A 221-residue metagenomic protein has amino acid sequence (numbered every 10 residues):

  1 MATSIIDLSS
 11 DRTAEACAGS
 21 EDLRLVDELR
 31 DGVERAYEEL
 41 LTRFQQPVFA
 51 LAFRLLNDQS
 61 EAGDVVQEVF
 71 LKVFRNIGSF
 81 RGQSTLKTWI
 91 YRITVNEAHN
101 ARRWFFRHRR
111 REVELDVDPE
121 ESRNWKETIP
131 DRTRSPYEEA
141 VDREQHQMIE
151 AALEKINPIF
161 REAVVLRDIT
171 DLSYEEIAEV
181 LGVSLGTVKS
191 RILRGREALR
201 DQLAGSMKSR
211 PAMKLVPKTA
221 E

Functional and structural regions predicted by a protein language model:
A2-L8, R110-D116, R123, E127-T128 (+5 more regions): C-terminal edge and immediately downstream basic/flexible tail or linker adjoining helix-turn-helix-like DNA-binding
D11-A16, S20, D27, E120-A151: Acidic, proline/glycine-rich intrinsically disordered inter-domain spacer in sigma factors
R30-D31, R54-N57, F70-T85, W104-F106: Sigma70-family region 2
D31-E39, A50-E68: Short, charged helix-capping/linker segments at alpha-helix termini
L41-Q59, N76, L153, G205: Amphipathic, Lys/Arg- and hydrophobic-enriched alpha-helical face
A50, D64-L71, S84-N96: Structural recognition of an alpha-helix C-terminal capping motif at a helix-to-coil junction
G78-G82, V95-E114, D142, R194: Arg/Lys-rich amphipathic alpha helix in sigma70-family domain 2
Q147-T187: Helix-turn-helix DNA-binding module
